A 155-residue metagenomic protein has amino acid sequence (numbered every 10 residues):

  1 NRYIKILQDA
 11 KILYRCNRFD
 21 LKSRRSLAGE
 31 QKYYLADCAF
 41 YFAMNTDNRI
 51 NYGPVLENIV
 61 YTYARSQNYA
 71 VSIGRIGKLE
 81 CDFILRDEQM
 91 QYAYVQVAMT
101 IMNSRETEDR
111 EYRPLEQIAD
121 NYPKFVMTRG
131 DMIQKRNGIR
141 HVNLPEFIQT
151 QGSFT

Functional and structural regions predicted by a protein language model:
N1-Q91: Accessory nucleic acid-recognition modules appended to NTPase machines
R24-R25, E116, M132-I133: Short secondary-structure boundary/capping segments
Y34, A93-V95, F125-M127, R140-V142: Hydrophobic/aromatic beta-strand patches that form the interior of the parallel beta-sheet core in alpha/beta enzyme
A70, P123, G138-R140: Conserved beta-strand segments of alpha/beta enzyme cores
C81-D82, N103-R105, I133-R136: Short active-site-adjacent structural elements
Y92-N103: Active-site ExK catalytic segment of metal-dependent nucleases
T100, E106-P123: Short, charged, amphipathic alpha-helix that recurs within catalytic cores of restriction-modification and other
G130-T155: Domain-level recognition of nuclease-like catalytic cores that cleave nucleotide substrates
